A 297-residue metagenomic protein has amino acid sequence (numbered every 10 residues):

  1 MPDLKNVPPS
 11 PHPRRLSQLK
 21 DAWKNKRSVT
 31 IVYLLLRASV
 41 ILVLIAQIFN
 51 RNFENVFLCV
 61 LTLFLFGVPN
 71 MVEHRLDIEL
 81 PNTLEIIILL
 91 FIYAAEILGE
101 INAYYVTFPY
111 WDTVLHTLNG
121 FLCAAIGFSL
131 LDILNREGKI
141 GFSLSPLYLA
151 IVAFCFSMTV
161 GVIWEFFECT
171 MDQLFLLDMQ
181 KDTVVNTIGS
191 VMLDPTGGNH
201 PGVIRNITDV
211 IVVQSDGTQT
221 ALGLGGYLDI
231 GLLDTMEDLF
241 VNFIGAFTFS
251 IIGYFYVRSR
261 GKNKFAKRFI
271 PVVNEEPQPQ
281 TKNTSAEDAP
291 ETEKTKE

Functional and structural regions predicted by a protein language model:
M1-K26: Short, Lys/Arg-rich, polar N-terminal cytosolic tail immediately upstream of the first transmembrane signal-anchor
I48-F53, R75-I78, I101-W111: Membrane-interface helix caps and helix-loop-helix hairpins in membrane proteins
N50-L63: Structural signature of hydrophobic alpha-helical transmembrane segments
F66-N70, F91-E96, A153, S157-W164 (+1 more regions): Alpha-helical transmembrane segments of multi-pass membrane proteins
V72-T83, K139-L144: Membrane-interface helix-boundary motifs at transmembrane edges
E79-L90, T113-L115: Cytoplasmic-side transmembrane-helix entry/capping segments in multi-pass membrane proteins
I101-D112, V162, F166-F249: Interfacial helix-loop-helix junctions of multi-pass membrane proteins
N263-D288: Short, highly charged, low-complexity non-transmembrane loops/tails of multi-pass membrane proteins
